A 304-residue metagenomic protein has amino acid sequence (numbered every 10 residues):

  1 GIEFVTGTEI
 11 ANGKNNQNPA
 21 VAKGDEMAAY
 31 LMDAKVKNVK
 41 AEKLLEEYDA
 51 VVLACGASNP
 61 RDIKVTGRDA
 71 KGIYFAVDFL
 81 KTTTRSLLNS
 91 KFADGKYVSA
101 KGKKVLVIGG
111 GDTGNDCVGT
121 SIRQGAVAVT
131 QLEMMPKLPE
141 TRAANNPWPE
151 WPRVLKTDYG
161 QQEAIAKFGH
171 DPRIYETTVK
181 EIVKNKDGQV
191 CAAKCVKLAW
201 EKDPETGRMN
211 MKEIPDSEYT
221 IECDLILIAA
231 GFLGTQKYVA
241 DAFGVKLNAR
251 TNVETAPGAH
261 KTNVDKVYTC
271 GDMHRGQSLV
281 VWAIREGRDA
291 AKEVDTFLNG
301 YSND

Functional and structural regions predicted by a protein language model:
G1, V118-E181, Y301-D304: Rossmann-like dinucleotide-binding cores of NAD(P)H-dependent redox enzymes
G1-V65, K180-K194, A199-K202, L225 (+1 more regions): Feature captures the FAD/FMN-dependent oxidoreductase FAD-binding
E3-V5, Y74, I174, Y268: General small-molecule cofactor/ligand-binding pocket signal
G7, K101-K104, E176, V264: Phosphate-coordination loops involved in phosphoryl transfer and adenosine-cofactor binding
K71-G102, E201-Q277: FAD-site-proximal beta/loop scaffold in flavoenzymes
N89-A126: Rossmann-like NAD(P)H-binding beta-loop-alpha module
G110, E133-K137, K184, D272: Cofactor-binding loop segments of dinucleotide-utilizing enzymes, especially the Rossmann-like FAD- and NAD(P)+-binding
N115-C117, M273-L298: A conserved FAD-binding loop/helix module that cradles the flavin
